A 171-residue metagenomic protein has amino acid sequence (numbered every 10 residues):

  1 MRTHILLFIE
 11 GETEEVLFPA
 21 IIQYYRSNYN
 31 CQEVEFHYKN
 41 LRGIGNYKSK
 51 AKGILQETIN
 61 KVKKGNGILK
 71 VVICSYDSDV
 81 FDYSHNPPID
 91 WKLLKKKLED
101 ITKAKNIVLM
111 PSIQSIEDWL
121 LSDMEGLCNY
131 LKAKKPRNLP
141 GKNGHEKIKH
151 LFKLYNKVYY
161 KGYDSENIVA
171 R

Functional and structural regions predicted by a protein language model:
M1-H4, E15-L41, K52-R171: C-terminal accessory helical subdomains adjacent to catalytic cores in phosphodiester- and nucleotide-handling enzymes
I9-E15: Extended, compositionally biased accessory segments flanking or bridging domains
Y47-K48: Short glycine-rich substrate-engagement loop in P-loop NTPases that contacts/grips substrate
